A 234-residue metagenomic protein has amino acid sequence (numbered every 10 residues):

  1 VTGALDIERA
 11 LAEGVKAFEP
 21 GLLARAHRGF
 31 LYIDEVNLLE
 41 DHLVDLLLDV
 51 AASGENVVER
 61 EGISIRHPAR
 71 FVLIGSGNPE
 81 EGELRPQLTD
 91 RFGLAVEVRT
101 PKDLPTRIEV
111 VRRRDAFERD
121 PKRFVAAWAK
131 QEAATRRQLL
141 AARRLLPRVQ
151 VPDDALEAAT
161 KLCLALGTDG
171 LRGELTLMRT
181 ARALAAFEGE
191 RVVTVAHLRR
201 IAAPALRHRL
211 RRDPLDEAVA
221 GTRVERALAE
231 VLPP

Functional and structural regions predicted by a protein language model:
T2-G3, L84-R143: Conserved AAA+ ATPase core "coupling" helix
T2-P105: Conserved ASCE/P-loop NTPase catalytic core
L39, I65, L84, V151 (+2 more regions): Short, surface-exposed helix-loop/turn micro-motifs enriched in polar/charged residues
L46, E109-V110, A158, R200: Short, solvent-exposed alpha-helical surface patches in well-structured domains
K122-L177: Conserved AAA+ ATPase small/helical "lid" subdomain
T160-R172, A183-P234: C-terminal engagement/docking regions of AAA+ P-loop ATPases
